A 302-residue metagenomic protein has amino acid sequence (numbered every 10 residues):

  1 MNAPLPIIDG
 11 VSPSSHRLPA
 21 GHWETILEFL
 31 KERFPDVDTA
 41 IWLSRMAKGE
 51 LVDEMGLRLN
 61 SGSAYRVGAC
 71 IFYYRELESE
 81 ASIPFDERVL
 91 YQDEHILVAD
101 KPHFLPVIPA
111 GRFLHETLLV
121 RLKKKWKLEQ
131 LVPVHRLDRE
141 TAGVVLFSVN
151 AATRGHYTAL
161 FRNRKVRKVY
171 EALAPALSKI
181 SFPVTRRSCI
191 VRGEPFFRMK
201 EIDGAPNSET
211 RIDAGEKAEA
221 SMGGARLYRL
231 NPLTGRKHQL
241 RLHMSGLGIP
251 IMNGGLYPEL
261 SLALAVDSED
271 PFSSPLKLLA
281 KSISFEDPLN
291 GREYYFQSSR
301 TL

Functional and structural regions predicted by a protein language model:
M1-L302: RNA pseudouridine synthases
